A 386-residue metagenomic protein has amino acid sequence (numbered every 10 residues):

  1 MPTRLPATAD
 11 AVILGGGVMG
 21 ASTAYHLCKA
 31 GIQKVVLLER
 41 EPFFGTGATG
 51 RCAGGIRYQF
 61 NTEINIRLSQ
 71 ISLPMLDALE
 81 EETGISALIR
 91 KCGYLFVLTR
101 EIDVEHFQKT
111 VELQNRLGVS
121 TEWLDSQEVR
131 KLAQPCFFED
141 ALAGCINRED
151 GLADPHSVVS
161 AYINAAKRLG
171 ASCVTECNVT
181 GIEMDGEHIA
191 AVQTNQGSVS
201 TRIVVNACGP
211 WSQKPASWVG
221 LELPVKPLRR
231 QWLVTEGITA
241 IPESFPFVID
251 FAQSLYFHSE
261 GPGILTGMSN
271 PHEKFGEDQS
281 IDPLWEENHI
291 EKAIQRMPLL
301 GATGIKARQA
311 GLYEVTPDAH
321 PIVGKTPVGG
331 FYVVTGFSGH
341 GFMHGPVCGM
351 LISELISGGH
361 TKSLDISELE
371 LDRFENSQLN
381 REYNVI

Functional and structural regions predicted by a protein language model:
L5-M19, V36: Beta1/beta-strand and adjacent pyrophosphate-binding region of the FAD-binding site in flavoprotein oxidoreductases
L5-P6, I85-F96, T110, L117 (+5 more regions): Helix-loop-beta segment of a Rossmann-like dinucleotide-binding subdomain
C28-T49: Glycine-rich FAD pyrophosphate-binding loop
A53-L132, S254-Y256, K292-I294: Dinucleotide-binding Rossmann-like beta1-alpha1 core, especially the glycine-rich loop that anchors the ADP
C145-R202: Helical element adjacent to the flavin cofactor pocket in flavoenzyme catalytic cores
G197-S244: Central helical "cap/lid" subdomain
E222, G237-G330: Active-site lid/adjacent beta-loop-alpha segment flanking the redox-cofactor pocket in flavoenzymes
I294-I386: C-terminal catalytic lobe of FAD-dependent flavoproteins
